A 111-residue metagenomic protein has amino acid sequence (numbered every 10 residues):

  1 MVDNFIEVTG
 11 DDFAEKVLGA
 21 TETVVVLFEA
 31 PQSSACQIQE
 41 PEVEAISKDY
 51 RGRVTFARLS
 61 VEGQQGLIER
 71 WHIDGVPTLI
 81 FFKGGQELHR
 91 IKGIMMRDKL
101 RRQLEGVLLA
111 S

Functional and structural regions predicted by a protein language model:
M1-V24, K99-S111: N-terminal leader/targeting and pre-domain segments
E7-V8, F28, S47, R51-G66: Thiol-based oxidoreductase modules, predominantly thioredoxin-like and allied folds used for disulfide exchange
E22, Q65, W71-K83: Structural micro-motif
E29-Q32, G75: Short pre-active-site segment immediately N-terminal to redox-active cysteine/selenocysteine motifs in thiol-based
A35-Y50: Typically the conserved alpha-helix immediately C-terminal to a functionally engaged Cys/Sec in thioredoxin-like
V54-T55, I73, R102: Positively charged, polar, low-complexity stretches
F81-S111: Non-catalytic, surface beta->alpha helical segment in thiol-disulfide oxidoreductase systems
